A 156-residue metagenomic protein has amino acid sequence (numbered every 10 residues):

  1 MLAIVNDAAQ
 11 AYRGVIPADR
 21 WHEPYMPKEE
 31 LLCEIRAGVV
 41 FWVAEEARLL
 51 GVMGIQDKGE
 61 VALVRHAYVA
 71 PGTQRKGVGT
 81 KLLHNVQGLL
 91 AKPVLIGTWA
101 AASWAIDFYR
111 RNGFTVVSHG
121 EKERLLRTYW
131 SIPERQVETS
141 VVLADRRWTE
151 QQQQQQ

Functional and structural regions predicted by a protein language model:
N6-L31: Conserved GNAT-fold acetyl-CoA-binding loop/helix
M26-W42, Q136-T139: A short helix-loop-beta-strand connector motif used in the catalytic cores of GNAT acetyltransferases and, in some
W42, R48-D57, V61-Y68: Conserved beta-strand in the GNAT
A67-Q74, T98-A100: A short, internal acetyl-CoA/4′-phosphopantetheine-binding micro-motif in the GNAT/acyltransferase core
V69, R75-G88, R111: Conserved acetyl-CoA-binding loop-helix of GNAT-fold acetyltransferases
G79, L83, A102-A105, E121-Y129: Short glycine/proline-centered loop/turn elements that form peptide/ligand docking sites
G88-A102: Conserved GNAT acetyl-CoA-binding A-motif
L95-G97, R110-P133: Conserved catalytic-core motifs of GNAT/GCN5-like acyltransferases
